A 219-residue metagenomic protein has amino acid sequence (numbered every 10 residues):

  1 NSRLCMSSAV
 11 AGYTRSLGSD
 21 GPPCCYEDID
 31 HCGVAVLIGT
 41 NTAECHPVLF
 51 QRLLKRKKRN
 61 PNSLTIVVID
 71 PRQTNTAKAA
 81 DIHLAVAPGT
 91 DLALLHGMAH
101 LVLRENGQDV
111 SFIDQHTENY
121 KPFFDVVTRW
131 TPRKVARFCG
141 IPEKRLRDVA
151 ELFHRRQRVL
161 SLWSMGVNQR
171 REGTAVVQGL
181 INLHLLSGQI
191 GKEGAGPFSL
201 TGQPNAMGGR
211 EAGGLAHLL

Functional and structural regions predicted by a protein language model:
N1-N205, G209-E211: Cofactor-pocket helix-loop regions in the catalytic cores of large enzyme subunits
A212-L219: Short, intrinsically disordered, charge-balanced linker/junction segments flanking boundaries in proteins
